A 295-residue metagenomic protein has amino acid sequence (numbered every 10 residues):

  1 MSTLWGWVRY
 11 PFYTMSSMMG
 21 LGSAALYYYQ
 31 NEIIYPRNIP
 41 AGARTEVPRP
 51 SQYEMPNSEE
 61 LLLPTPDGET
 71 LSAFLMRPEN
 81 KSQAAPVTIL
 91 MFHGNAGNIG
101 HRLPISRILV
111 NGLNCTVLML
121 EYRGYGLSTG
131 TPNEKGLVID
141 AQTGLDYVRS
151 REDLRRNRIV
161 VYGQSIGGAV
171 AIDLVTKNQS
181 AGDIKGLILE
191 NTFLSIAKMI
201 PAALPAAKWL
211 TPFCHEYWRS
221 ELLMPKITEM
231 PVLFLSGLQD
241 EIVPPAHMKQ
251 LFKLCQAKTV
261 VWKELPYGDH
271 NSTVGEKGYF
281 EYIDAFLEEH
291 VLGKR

Functional and structural regions predicted by a protein language model:
Y13-L62: An N-terminal hydrophobic leader/cap segment in hydrolases
P66-Y147: Membrane-embedded segments
I105, S220, P244-K253: Short alpha-helix in the alpha/beta-hydrolase fold that links the catalytic acid
L154-S165: Alpha/beta-hydrolase fold nucleophile elbow
V170-E229, S272-K277: Hydrolase active-site cap/lid region
I227-T228, L233-S236, D240: Short beta-strand/loop motif that positions the catalytic acidic residue of the alpha/beta-hydrolase fold
I242, G268-F280: Catalytic histidine-centered segment of alpha/beta-hydrolase-like enzymes
F252-S272: Catalytic histidine neighborhood in serine/cysteine hydrolases with alpha/beta-hydrolase-type architecture
